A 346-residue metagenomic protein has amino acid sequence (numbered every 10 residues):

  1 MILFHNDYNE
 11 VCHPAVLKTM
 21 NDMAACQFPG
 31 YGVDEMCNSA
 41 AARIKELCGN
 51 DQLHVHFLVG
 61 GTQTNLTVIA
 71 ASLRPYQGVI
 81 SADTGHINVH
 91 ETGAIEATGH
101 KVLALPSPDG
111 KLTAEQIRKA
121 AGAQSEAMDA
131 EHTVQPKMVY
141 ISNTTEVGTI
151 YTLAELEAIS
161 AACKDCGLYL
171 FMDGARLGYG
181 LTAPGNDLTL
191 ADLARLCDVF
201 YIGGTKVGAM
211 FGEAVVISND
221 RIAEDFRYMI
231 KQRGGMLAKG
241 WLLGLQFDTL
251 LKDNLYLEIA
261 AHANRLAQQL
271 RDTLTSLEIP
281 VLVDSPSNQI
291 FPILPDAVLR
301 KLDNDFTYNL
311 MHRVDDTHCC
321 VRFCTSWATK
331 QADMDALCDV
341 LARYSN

Functional and structural regions predicted by a protein language model:
H13-G61, D83-N88, A94: Conserved N-terminal alpha-helix of the aminotransferase class I/II PLP-enzyme fold
A71-V89, R118: Conserved PLP-anchoring active-site segment centered on the Schiff-base-forming lysine
R74-Y76, Q268-R343: Conserved C-terminal alpha-helix-loop-beta "cap" of PLP-dependent enzymes that closes/shapes the active-site mouth
G99-K137, I141-T144, Y151-A158: PLP-dependent aminotransferase-class I/II
V102-L103, L170-M172, V281, Y308: Hydrophobic beta-strand scaffold residues
P108, Q135-P136, S142, I150 (+1 more regions): Active-site C-terminal subdomain of aminotransferase-like
Y151-A183: Catalytic PLP-binding core of fold-type I/II PLP enzymes
